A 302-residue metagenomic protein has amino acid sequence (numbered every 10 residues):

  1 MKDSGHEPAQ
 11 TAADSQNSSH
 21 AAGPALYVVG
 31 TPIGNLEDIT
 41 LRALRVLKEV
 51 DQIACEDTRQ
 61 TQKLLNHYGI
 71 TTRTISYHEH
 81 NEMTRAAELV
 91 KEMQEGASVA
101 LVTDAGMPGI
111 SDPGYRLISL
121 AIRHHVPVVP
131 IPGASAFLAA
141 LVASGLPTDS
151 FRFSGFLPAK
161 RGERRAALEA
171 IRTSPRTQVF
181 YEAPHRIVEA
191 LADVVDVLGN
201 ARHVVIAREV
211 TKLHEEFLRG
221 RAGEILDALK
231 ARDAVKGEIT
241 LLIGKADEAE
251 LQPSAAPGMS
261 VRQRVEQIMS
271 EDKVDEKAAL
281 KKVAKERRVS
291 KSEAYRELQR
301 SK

Functional and structural regions predicted by a protein language model:
K2-E79: Glycine-rich, flexible N-terminal cofactor/catalytic loop recognition
K2-P8, G23, T177, P184-K302: A contiguous loop/helix-start segment that scaffolds small-molecule binding in enzyme catalytic cores
P24-L26, E95-A100, R176-T177: Loop/turn-to-beta-strand initiation segments
V46-I53, H125-V129, T177-Q178: Short active-site oxyanion
C55, P130-G133, F180, I206: General beta-strand structural signal in soluble alpha/beta enzymes
S76-T84, L157-K160: Conserved helicase motor
Q94-A139, H185, E189: A glycine-rich beta-strand to alpha-helix segment that forms a phosphate/ribose-binding loop at ligand/cofactor sites
R116-S174: Class I SAM-dependent methyltransferase SAM-binding "motif I" and its flanking Rossmann-like core
